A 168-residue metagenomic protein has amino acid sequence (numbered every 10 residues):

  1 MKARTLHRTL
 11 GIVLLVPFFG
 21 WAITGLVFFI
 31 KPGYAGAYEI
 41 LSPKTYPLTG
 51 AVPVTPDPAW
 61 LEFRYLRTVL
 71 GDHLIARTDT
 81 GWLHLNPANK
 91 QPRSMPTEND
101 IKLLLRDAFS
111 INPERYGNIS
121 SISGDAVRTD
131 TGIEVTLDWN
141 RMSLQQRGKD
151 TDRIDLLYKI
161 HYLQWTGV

Functional and structural regions predicted by a protein language model:
M1-P43, L156-V168: Internal alpha-helical transmembrane segments
H7-L10, L66-D72, I122, T131: Short, low-complexity cationic-aromatic patches
L10, P56-D57, D138-R141: Short amphipathic alpha-helical surface micro-motifs
P17, W21-F28, P32-E39, G81-E98 (+2 more regions): Extended intrinsically disordered, low-complexity coil regions enriched in Ser, Thr, Gly, Ala and often Pro
T49-N118: Membrane-proximal low-complexity regions enriched in glycine and acidic/polar residues
Q91-M95, K102-T166: Extended, hydrophilic extramembrane loops/domains of integral membrane proteins
